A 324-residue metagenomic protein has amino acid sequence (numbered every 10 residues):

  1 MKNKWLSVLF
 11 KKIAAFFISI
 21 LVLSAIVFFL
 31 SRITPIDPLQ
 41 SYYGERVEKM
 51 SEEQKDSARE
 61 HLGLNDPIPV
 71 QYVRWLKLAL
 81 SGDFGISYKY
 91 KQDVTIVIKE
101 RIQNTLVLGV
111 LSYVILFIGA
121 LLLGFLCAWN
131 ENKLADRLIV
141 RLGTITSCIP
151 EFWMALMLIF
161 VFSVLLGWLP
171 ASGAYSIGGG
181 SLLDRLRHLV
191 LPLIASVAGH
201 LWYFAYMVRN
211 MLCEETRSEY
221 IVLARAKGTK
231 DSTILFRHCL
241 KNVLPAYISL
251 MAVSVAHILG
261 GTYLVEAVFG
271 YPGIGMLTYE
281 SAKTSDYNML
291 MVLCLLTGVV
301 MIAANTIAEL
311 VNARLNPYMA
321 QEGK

Functional and structural regions predicted by a protein language model:
M1-F28: Hydrophobic secretory-pathway targeting helix
K2, L64-L121: An internal, D/E-rich "acidic patch" concept
N3-L6, I102-A135, E151, G179-K324: Alpha-helical transmembrane segments of integral membrane proteins, especially multi-pass inner/plasma-membrane
I20-V73, L166-D184: Hydrophobic alpha-helical transmembrane segments of membrane transport/permease proteins and related membrane-embedded
V22, I26, L30, G119 (+7 more regions): Alpha-helical membrane-inserting segments
M50-S81, L189-V190, F269-E280: Short hydrophobic, aromatic-rich alpha-helical segments embedded in or entering the lipid bilayer of multi-pass
R59-P67, G85-Y88, V94, S176-L189 (+1 more regions): Membrane-interfacial helix-loop-helix junctions in multi-pass membrane proteins
V140-W202: Membrane-water interface segments at transmembrane-helix boundaries in multipass membrane proteins
